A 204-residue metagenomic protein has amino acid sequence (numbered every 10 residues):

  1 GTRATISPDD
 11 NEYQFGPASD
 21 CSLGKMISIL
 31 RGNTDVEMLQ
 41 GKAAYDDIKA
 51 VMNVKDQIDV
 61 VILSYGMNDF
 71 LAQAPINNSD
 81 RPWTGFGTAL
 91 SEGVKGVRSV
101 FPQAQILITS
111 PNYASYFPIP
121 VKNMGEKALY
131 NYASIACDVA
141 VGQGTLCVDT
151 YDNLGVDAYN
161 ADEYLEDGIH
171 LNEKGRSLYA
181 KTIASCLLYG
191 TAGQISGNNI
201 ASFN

Functional and structural regions predicted by a protein language model:
G1-R3, G87, S91, L107: Hydrophobic, aliphatic-enriched repeat segments that assemble into extended interaction scaffolds in large eukaryotic
G1-T84: Conserved SGNH/GDSL esterase-like catalytic core that processes O-acyl groups on lipids and polysaccharides
K42-D56, R98-V100, Y189-G193, G197: Surface-exposed acidic, glycine-flexible loop patches that form ligand/cofactor-binding and adhesion interfaces
D47, F86-G93, V97, Y132-A136: A general structural detector for well-ordered alpha-helical segments in enzyme core domains, enriched
D56-V61, F101-I106, G142-L146: Loop/turn elements at helix/coil->beta-strand transitions in domains of secreted/extracellular proteins
I62-L71, V94-N131: Active-site segments of SGNH/GDSL-like serine hydrolases that catalyze O-acetyl group transfer/hydrolysis on lipids
Q73-A89, V121-A128, Y132: Active-site cleft segment of glycoside hydrolase catalytic domains centered on the general acid/base Glu
P111-N204: Catalytic His-Asp segment of secreted/periplasmic serine-dependent ester chemistry enzymes
